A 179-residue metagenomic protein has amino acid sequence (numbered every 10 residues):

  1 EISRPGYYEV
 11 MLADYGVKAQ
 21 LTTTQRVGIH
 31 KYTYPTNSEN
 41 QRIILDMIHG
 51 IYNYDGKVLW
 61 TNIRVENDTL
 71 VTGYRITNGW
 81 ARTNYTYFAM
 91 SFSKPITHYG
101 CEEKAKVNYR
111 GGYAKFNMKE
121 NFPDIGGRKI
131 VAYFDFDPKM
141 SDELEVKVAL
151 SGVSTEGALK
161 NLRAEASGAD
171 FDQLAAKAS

Functional and structural regions predicted by a protein language model:
E1-S179: Beta-sandwich/jelly-roll carbohydrate-recognition scaffolds of carbohydrate-active enzymes
